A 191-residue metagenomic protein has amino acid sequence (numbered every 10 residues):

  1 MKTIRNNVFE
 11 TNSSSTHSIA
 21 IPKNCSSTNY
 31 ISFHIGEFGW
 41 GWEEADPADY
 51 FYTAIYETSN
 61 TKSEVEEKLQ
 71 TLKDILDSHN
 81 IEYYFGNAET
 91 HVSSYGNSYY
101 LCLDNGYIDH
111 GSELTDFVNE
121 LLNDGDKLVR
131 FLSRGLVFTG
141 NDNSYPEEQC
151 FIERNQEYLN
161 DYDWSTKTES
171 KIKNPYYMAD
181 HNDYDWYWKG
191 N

Functional and structural regions predicted by a protein language model:
M1-K2, V8, S15-N191: Long, non-globular targeting/processing and low-complexity regions
